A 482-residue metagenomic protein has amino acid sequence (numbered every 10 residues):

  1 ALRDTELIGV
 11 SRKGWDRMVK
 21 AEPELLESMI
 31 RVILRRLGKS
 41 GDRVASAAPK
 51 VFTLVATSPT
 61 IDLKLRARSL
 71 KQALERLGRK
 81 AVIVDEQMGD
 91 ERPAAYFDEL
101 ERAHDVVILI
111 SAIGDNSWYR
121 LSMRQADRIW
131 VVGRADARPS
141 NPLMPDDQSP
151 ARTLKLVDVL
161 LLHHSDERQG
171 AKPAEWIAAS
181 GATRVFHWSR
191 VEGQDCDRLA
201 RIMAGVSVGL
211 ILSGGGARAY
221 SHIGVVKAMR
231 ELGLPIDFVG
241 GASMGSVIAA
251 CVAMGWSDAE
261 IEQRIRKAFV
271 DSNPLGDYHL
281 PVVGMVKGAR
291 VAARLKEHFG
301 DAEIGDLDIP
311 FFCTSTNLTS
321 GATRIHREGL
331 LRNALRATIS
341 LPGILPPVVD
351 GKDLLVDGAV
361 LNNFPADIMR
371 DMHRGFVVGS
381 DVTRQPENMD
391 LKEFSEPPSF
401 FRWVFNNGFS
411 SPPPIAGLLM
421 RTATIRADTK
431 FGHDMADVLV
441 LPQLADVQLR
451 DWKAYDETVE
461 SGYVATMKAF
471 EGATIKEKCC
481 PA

Functional and structural regions predicted by a protein language model:
A1-M29: Cyclic-nucleotide recognition modules
A48-R76: Glycine-rich phosphate-binding P-loop
R76-D90: Short beta-strand-centered segment that lines the nucleotide-binding/catalytic pocket of NTP-utilizing
E101-S117, L355-A359: Switch II (G3) loop of P-loop NTPases
L109-R184, W188-S189, T383, E387: Conserved catalytic-core segment of NTP-binding enzymes
L154-V157, L162-G181, E192-G193, V208 (+5 more regions): Non-catalytic peripheral regions of patatin-like phospholipases
G193-V239, R294: Helix-rich "cap/lid" substructures immediately adjacent to catalytic or cofactor-binding pockets
S213, P235-M254: Catalytic nucleophile loop
